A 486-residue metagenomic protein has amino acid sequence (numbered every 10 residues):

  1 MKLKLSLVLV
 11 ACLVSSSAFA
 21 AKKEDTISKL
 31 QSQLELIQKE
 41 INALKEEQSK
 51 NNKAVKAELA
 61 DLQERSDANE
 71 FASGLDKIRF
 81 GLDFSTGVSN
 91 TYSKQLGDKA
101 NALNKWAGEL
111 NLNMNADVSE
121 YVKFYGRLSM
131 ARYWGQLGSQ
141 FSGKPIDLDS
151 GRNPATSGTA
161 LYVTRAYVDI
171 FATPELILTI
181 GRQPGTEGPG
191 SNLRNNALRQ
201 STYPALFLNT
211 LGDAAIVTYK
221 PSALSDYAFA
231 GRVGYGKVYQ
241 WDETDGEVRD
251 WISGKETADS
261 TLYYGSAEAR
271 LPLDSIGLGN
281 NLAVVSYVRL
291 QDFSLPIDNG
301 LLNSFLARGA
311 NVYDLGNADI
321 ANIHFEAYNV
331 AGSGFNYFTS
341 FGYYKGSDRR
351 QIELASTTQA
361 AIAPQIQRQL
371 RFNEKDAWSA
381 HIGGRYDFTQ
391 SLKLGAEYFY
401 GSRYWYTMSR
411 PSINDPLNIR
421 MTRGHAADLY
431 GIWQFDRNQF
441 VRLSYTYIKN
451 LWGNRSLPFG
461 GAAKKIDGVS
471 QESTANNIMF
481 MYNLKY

Functional and structural regions predicted by a protein language model:
S6-L7, F19-K99, Y486: N-terminal periplasmic/intermembrane-space "pro-region" immediately following the signal or transit peptide
K45, T86-Y92, M130-W134, R182-T186 (+9 more regions): Transmembrane beta-strands of outer-membrane beta-barrel pores
L82, G126, L178-I180, G231-V233 (+7 more regions): Membrane-embedded beta-strand positions of outer-membrane beta-barrel proteins
D83, K105-E109, A160-R165, T210-A214 (+5 more regions): Transmembrane beta-barrel architecture of outer-membrane proteins
T86, L110-A116, R165-I170, A215-Y219 (+6 more regions): Residues on the lipid-exposed face of transmembrane beta-strands in outer-membrane beta-barrel proteins
G87-E109, N115-E175, T186-A205, R308 (+4 more regions): Surface-exposed loop and membrane-interface regions of Gram-negative outer-membrane beta-barrel proteins
P174-E175, A197-F388, L394, S473: Signature for the C-terminal beta-barrel architecture of outer-membrane proteins
Q439, V469-Y486: Outer-membrane beta-barrel "beta-signal"
